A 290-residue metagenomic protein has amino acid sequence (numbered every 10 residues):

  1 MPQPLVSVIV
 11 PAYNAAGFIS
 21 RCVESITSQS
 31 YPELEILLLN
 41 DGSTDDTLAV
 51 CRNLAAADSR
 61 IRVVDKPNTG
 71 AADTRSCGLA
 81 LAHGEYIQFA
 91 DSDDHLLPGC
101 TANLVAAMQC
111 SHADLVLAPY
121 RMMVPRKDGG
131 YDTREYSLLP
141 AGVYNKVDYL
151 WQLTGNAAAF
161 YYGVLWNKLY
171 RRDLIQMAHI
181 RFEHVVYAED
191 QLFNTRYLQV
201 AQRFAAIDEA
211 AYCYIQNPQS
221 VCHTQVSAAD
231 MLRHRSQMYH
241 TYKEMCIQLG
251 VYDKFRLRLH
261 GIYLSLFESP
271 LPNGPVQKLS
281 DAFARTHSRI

Functional and structural regions predicted by a protein language model:
M1-T27: N-proximal low-complexity "stem/linker" segments adjacent to membrane-targeting elements
S7-V10, L37-L38, D65: Short hydrophobic beta-strand elements that form part of the catalytic alpha/beta core underpinning NDP-sugar/donor
F18-S20, L34, D45-L54, H95 (+1 more regions): Acidic helix N-cap motif at the loop->helix transition within catalytic regions of sugar-transfer enzymes
S25, P32, N40-A49, P67-T69 (+1 more regions): A conserved acidic beta->alpha catalytic loop
K66-A82, H95: Glycine-rich, basic loop-to-helix element that forms the pyrophosphate-binding segment of sugar-nucleotide handling
A71, S92-A205, Y212-D230: Donor-binding/catalytic cores of nucleotide-activated saccharide and glycerol-phosphate transferases/polymerases
I87: Short aromatic/hydrophobic "clamp" motif used to bind/position activated sugar donors
A206, A211-I290: C-terminal subregions of glycosyltransferases and related glycan-biosynthesis enzymes
